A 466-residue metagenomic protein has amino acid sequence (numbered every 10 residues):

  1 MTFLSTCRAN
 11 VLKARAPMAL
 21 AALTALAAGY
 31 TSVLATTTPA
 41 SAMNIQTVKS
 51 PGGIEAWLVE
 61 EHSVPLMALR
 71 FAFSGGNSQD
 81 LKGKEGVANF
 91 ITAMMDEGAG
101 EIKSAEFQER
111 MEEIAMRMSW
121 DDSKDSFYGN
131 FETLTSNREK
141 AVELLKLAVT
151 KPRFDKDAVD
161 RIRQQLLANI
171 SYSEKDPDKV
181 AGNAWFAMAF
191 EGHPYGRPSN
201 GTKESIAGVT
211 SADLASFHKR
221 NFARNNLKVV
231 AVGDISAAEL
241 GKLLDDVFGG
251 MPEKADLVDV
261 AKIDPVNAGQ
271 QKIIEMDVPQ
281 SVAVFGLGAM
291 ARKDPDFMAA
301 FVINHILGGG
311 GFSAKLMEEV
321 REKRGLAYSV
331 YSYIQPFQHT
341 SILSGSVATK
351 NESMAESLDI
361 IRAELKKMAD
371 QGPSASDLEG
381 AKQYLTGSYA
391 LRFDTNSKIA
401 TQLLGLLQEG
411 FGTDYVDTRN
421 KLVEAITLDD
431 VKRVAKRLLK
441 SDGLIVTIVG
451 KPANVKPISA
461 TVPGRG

Functional and structural regions predicted by a protein language model:
F3-L23, G29-Y30: Bacterial N-terminal signal peptides that target proteins for export
L26-T38: C-terminal segment of classical bacterial N-terminal signal peptides
S41-R70: Mature N-terminal segment immediately following signal peptide/propeptide cleavage in secreted/periplasmic
V59, V64-T92, S104-V149, R163 (+7 more regions): M16 family metallopeptidases and their MPP-like homologs
L147-F154, V247-A255, A363-G372, P463-G466: A common structural junction motif
E191, Y195, S199, A223-R224 (+2 more regions): An aromatic/glycine/proline-enriched structural segment found at the starts of mature extracellular/organellar domains
